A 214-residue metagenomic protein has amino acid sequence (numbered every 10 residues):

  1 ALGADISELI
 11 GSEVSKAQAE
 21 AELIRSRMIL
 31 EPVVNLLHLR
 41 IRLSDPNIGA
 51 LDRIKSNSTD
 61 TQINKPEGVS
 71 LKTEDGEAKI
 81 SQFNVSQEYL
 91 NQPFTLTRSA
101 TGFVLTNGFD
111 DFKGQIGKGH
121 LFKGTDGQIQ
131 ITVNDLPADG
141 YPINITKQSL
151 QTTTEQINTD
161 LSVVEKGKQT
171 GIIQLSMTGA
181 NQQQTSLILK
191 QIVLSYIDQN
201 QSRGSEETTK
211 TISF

Functional and structural regions predicted by a protein language model:
A1-K16, L105: Short, glycine-rich, amphipathic interfacial segments at transmembrane boundaries or analogous
V14-S15, V193-F214: A short, surface-exposed, charged and often Trp/Pro-enriched helix-loop connector in the C-terminal portion of helical
A17-E20, I29, L90-F94, S99-T101 (+3 more regions): Envelope-exposed proteins and targeting segments
Q18, K166-Q183: Structural beta->alpha junctions
A21-N35: Periplasmic N-terminal gating module of Gram-negative TonB-dependent outer-membrane receptors
E31-L136: Alpha-helical transmembrane helix bundles of large polytopic membrane transport and channel proteins
P137-L161, E165-K168, L187-L194: Surface-exposed amphipathic alpha-helical segments in non-transmembrane regions that serve as interaction surfaces
T178-Q199: Amphipathic alpha-helical segments
